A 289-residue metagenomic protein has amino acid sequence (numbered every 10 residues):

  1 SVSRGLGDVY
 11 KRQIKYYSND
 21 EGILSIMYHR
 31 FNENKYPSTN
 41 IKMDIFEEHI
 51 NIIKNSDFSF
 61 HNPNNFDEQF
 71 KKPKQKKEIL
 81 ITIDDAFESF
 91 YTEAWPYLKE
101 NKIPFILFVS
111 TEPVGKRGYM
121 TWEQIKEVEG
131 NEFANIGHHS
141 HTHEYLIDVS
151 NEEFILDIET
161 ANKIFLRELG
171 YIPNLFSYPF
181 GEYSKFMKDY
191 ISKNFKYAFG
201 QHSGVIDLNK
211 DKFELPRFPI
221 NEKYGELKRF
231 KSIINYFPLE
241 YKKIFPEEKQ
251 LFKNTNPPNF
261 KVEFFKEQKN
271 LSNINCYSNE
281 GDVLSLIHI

Functional and structural regions predicted by a protein language model:
V2-Y10, I289: Short, small-residue-biased leader/transition segments that mark boundaries at the very start of proteins
D8-E78, N235-F245, Y277, G281: N-terminal pre-catalytic segment of deacetylase/amide-hydrolase enzymes
E21-N40, S56, F70, K74-I79 (+3 more regions): Metal-dependent polysaccharide deacetylase catalytic core of the NodB/CE4 family, i.e., the active-site-bearing domain
I53, H288-I289: Adenylate-forming
F195-G204: Acidic, His- and aromatic-enriched active-site or binding-groove loops in soluble protein domains that engage sugars
I220-K253: Short, compositionally biased P/S/T/A/G/V-rich stretches that sit at domain boundaries
I244-I287: Beta-strand-enriched, solvent-exposed domains that form extended recognition/catalytic surfaces
